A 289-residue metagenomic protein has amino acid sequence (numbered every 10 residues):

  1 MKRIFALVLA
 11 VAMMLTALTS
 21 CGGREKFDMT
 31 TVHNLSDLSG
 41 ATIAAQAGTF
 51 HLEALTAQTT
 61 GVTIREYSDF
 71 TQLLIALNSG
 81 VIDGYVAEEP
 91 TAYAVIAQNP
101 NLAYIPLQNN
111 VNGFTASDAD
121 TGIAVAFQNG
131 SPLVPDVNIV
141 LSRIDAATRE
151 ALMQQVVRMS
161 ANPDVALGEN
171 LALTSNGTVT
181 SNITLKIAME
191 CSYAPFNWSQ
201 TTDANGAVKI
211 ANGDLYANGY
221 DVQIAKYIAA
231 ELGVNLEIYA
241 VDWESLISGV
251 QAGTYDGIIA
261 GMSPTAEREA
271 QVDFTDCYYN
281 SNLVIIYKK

Functional and structural regions predicted by a protein language model:
M1-V8: Positively charged n-region of N-terminal signal peptides that target proteins for export
V11-L15: Alpha-helical transmembrane segments
T16-S20: C-terminal motif of bacterial Sec signal peptides marking the signal peptidase cleavage site
G22-G23, A47-L52, A116-A166, V222-E231 (+1 more regions): Extended ligand-binding regions for polar small-molecule ligands
G23-L38, A94-D120, F127, K226 (+2 more regions): Acidic, polar ligand-binding/catalytic clefts
E25-T30, S39-A41, G48, E53-A124: Ordered, small/hydrophobic-rich secondary-structure cores
K26-L35, V156-L185: Bacterial Sec-exported substrate-binding components of ABC uptake systems
D37, T42-A47, H51, A57-Q58 (+5 more regions): Extracytoplasmic small-molecule ligand-binding "clamshell" domains of the periplasmic binding protein/Venus flytrap
